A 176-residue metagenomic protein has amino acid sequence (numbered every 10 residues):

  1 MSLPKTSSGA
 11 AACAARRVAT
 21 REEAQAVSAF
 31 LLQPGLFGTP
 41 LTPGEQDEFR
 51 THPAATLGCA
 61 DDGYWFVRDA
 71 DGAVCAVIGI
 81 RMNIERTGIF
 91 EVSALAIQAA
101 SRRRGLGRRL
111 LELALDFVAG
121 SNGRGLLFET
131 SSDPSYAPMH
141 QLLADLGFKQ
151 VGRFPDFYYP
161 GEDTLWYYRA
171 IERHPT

Functional and structural regions predicted by a protein language model:
M1-E22, R169-T176: Conserved N-terminal entry element of GNAT/NAT acetyltransferase domains
V18-S93, Q98, L111-L113, F117 (+1 more regions): Acetyl-CoA-dependent GNAT
R86-G88, Y136, Y158-D163: Short acidic/glycine-enriched loop/turn segments that link adjacent beta-strands
S93, Q98, R102, S131-D133: Residue-level recognition of the GNAT/N-acetyltransferase active site
I97, R103-D116, Q141, D145: Conserved acetyl-CoA-binding loop-helix of GNAT-fold acetyltransferases
V118-S131: Conserved GNAT acetyl-CoA-binding A-motif
E129-S131, A144-L165: Conserved catalytic-core motifs of GNAT/GCN5-like acyltransferases
T130-H140: Short, flexible, glycine-rich and Lys/Arg-enriched loop motifs at helix boundaries that contact anionic partners
